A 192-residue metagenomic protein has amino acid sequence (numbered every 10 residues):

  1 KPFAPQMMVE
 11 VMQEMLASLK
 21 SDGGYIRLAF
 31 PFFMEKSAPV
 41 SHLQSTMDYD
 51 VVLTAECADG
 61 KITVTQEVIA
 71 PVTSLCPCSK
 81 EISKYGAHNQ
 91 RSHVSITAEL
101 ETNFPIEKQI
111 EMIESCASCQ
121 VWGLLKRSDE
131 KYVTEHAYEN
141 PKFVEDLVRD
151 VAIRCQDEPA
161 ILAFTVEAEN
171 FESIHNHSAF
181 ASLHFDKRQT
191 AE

Functional and structural regions predicted by a protein language model:
K1-E192: N-terminal intrinsically disordered, cationic/polar leader segments that include organellar targeting peptides
